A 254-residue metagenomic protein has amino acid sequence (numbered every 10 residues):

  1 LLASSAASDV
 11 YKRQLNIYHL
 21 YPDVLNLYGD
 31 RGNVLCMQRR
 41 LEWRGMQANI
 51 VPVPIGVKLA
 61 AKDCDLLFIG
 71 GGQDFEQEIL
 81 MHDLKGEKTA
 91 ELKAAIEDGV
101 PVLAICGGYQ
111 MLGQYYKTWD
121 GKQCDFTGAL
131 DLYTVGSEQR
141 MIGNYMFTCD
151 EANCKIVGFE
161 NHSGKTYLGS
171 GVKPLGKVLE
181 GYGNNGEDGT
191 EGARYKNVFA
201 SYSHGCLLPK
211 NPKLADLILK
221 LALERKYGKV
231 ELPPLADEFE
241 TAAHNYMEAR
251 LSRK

Functional and structural regions predicted by a protein language model:
L1-Y11: Single conserved hydrophobic/aromatic residue that forms the stacking wall/gate of nucleotide- or nucleobase-binding
S4, L59-K62, I96: A short, aliphatic-rich alpha-helical micro-motif
K12-Q77, M81, K88, K229 (+1 more regions): Extended, subdomain-level signal for the structured scaffold at the beginning of enzyme domains
L66-G70, L103, Y202: Structural motif
D74-C149, N153: Cysteine-nucleophile active-site neighborhood
M146-K196: Catalytic beta-strand/loop cores that center a nucleophilic Ser/Cys/Thr and support acyl-enzyme chemistry
N197-K254: Acyltransferase
